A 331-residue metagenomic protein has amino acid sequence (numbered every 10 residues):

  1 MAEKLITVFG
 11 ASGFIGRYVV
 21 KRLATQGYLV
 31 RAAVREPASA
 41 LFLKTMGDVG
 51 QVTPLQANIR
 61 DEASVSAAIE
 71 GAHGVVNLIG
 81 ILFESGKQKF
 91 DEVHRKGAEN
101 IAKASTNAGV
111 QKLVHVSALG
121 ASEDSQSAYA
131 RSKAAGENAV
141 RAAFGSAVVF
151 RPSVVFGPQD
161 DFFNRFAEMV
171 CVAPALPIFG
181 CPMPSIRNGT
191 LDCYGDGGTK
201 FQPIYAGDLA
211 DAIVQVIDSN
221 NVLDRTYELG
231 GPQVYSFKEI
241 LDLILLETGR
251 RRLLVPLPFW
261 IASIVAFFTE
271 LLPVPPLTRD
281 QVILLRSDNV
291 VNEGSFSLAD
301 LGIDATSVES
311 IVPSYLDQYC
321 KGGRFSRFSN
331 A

Functional and structural regions predicted by a protein language model:
A2, A210-T278, N292-A331: Mid/C-terminal beta-alpha module of Rossmann-like enzyme folds, strongest in SDR-family dehydrogenases/epimerases
A2-L29, A33: N-terminal Rossmann NAD(P)H-binding glycine-rich loop of SDR-like oxidoreductase domains
Y18-R22, A104, A139, L243: Rossmann-fold NAD(P)-dependent oxidoreductase module
L29, I81-S153: Conserved Rossmann-fold NAD(P)-dependent oxidoreductase catalytic core, especially the SDR/UDP-sugar
V34-E36, Q233: Residues in the short beta-alpha loop(s) of Rossmann-like NAD(P)-binding domains
P37-N107, L119-E123, I217: NAD(P)H-binding glycine-rich loop region in Rossmannoid oxidoreductase-like domains and their noncatalytic homologs
S117, N138-C171, L176-S185: Conserved beta-loop-beta element that borders a ligand/cofactor-binding pocket
E168-I204, D208, A212-L223, E228: A conserved pocket-lining segment of Rossmann-fold NAD(P)-dependent short-chain dehydrogenase/reductase
